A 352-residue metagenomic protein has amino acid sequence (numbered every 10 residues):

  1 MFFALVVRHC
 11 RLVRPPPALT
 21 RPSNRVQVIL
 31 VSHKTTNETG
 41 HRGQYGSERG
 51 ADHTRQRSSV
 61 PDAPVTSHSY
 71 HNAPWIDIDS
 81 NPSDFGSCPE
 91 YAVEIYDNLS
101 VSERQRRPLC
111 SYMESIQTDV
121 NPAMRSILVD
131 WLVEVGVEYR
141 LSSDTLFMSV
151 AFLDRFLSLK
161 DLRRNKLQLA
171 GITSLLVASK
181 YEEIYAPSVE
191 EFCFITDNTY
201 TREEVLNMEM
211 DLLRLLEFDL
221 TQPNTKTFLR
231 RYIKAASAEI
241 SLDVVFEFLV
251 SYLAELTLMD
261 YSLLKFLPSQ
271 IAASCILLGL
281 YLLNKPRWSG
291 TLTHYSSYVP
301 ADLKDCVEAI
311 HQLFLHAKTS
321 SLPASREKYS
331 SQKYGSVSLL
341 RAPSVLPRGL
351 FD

Functional and structural regions predicted by a protein language model:
M1-D352: Acidic, serine/threonine-rich low-complexity regulatory regions at protein termini of eukaryotic cell-cycle
